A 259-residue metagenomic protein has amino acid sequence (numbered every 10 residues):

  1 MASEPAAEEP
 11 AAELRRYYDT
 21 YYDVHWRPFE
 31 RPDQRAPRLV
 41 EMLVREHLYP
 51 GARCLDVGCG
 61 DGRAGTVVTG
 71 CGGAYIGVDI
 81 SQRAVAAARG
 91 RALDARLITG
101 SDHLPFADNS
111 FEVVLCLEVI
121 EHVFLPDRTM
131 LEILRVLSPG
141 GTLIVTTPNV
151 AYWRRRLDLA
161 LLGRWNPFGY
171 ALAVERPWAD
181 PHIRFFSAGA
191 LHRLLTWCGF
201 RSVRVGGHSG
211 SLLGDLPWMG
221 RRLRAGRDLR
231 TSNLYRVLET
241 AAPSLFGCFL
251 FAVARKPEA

Functional and structural regions predicted by a protein language model:
A2-E8: N-terminal auxiliary segments of SAM/dcSAM-dependent transferases
P10-Q34, R63, I80, A87 (+4 more regions): S-adenosyl-L-methionine-dependent methyltransferase catalytic module, highlighting the catalytic core
P32-P50: Conserved alpha-helix/loop element of class I SAM-dependent methyltransferases that forms part of the SAM/SAH-binding
G51-G58: Conserved class I S-adenosyl-L-methionine
R53, A74, S110-E112, T142: Structural signature of beta-strand start/N-cap positions in the alpha/beta core of ABC transporter nucleotide-binding
G62-H103: Class I SAM-dependent methyltransferase SAM/SAH-binding core
D102-V114: A short acidic, Gly/Pro-enriched loop at the edge of an enzyme's catalytic core that lines a small-molecule cofactor
C116-V119: A short beta-strand submotif of the Rossmann-like class I SAM-dependent methyltransferase core that lines
